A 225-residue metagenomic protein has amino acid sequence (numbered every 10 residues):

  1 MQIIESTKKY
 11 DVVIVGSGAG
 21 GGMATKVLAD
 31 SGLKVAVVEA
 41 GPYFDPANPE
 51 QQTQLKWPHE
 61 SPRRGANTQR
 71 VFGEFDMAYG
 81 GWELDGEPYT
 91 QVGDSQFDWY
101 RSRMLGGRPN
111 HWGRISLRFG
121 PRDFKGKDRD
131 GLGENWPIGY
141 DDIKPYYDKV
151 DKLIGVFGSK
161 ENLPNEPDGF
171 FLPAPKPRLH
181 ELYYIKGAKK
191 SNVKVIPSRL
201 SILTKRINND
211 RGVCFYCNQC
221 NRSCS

Functional and structural regions predicted by a protein language model:
Q2-K127, L132, P137-D141, P145: N-terminal glycine-rich phosphate/pyrophosphate-binding loop and immediately adjacent elements
A66-G81, Y89-D94, R103, W112-R118 (+2 more regions): Conserved redox-cofactor binding core of oxidoreductases
